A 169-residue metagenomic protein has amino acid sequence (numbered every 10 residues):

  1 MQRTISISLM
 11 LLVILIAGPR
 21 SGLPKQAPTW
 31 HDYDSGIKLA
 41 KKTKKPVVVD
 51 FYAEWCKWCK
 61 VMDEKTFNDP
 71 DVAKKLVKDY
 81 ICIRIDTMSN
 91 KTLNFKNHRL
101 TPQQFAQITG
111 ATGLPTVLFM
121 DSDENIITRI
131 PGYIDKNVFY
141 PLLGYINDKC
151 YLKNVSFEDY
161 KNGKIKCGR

Functional and structural regions predicted by a protein language model:
M1-S6: Positively charged n-region of N-terminal signal peptides that target proteins for export
S8-I16: Bacterial N-terminal signal peptides
L15-P28: Bacterial Sec-dependent signal peptides at the C-terminal "C-region" and cleavage site
T29-P46, L76: A short beta-strand-turn-helix
T43-K57, C82: Short active-site neighborhood of thiol/selenol oxidoreductases, capturing the structured segment around
C59-V77: Typically the conserved alpha-helix immediately C-terminal to a functionally engaged Cys/Sec in thioredoxin-like
K65, Q107-L152: Non-catalytic, surface beta->alpha helical segment in thiol-disulfide oxidoreductase systems
D79, I85-T112: Structural alpha/beta surface segment adjacent to cysteine/selenocysteine redox centers across thiol/disulfide enzymes
